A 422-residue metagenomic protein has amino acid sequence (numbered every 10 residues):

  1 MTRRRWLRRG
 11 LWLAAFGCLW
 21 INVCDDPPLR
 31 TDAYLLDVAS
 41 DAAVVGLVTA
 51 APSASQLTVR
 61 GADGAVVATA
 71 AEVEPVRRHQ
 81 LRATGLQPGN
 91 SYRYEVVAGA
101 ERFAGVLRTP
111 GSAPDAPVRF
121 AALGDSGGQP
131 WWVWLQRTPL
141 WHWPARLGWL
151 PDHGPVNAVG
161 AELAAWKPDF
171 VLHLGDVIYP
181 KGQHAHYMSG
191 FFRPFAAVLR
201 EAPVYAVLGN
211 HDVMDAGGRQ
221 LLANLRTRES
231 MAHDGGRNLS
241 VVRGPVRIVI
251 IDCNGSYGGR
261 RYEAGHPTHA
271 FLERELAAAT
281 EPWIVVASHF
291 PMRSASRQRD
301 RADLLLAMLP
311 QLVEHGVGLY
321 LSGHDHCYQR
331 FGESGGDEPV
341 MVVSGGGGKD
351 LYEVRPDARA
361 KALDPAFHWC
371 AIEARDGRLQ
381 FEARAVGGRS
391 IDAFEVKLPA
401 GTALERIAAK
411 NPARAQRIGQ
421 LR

Functional and structural regions predicted by a protein language model:
M1-A14: N-terminal Sec-pathway targeting helices
W20-P28: Proline/serine/threonine-rich low-complexity linkers at boundaries of modular beta-sandwich domains
L29-A42, G46-V48, S55-Q56, V241 (+1 more regions): Binuclear metal-dependent phosphoesterase catalytic core
R30-Q56, G61-D63, A71-R78, Q87-A185: N-terminal active-site segment of His-dependent metallophosphoesterases
Y34, A70, A83, S91-P114 (+6 more regions): Extended active-site neighborhood of metal-dependent phosphoesterases/phosphodiesterases
V44, A54-Q56, G128-W134, M214 (+4 more regions): Short, solvent-exposed loop/turn elements at domain surfaces
F120-A122, V171-H173, A206-V207, V286 (+1 more regions): Residue-level marker for buried hydrophobic side chains located in beta-strands that build the well-ordered beta-sheet
D125, G175-D176, G209-N210, I251 (+2 more regions): Active-site glycine-centered loops adjacent to acidic/histidine catalytic or metal-binding residues that shape
